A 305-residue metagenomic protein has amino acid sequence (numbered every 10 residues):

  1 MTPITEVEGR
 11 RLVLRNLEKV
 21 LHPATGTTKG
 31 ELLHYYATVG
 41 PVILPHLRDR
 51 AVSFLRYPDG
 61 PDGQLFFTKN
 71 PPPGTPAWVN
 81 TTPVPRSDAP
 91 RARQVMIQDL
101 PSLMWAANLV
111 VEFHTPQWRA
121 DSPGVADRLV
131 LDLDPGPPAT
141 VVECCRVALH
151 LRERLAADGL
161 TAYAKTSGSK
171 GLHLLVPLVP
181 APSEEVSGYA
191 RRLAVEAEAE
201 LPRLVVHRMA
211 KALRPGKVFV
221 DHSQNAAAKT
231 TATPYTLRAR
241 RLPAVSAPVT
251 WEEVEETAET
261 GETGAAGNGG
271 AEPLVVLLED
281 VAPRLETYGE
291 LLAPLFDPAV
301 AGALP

Functional and structural regions predicted by a protein language model:
M1-K29, L33, L44, R48 (+5 more regions): C-terminal accessory nucleic-acid interaction domains of nucleic acid-metabolism proteins
D49-T82: Polyanion/phosphate-binding surface patch
L55-Y57, A162-G168, R208-A212: Short beta-strand
G74-I97, S102: Class II aminoacyl-tRNA synthetase-like tRNA-binding/catalytic domains
A92-S167, P177-P180, V186: Signature for HUH/AEP ssDNA processing cores
L172-V179, F219-H222: A short beta-strand motif that forms the metal-chelation/ATP-contact edge of phosphoryl-transfer active sites
